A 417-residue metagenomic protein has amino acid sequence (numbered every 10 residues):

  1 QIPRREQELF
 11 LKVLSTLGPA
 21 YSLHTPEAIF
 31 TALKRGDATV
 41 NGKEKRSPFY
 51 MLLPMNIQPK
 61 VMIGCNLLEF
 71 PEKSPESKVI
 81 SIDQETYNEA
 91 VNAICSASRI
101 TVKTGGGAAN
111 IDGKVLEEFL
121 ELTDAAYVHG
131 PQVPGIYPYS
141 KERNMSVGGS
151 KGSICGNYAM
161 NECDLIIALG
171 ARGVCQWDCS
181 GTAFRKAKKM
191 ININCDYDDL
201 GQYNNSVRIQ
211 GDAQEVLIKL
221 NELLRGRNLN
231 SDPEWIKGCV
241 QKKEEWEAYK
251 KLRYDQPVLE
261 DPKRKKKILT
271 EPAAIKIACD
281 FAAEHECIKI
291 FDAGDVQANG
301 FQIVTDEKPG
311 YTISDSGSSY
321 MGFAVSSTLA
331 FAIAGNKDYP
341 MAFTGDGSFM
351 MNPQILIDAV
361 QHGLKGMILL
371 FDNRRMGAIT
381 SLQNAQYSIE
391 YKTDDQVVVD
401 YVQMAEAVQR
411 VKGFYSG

Functional and structural regions predicted by a protein language model:
Q1-R227, K365-I368: N-terminal alpha/beta PP-like core and its mobile active-site loop of ThDP/TPP-dependent enzymes
I2-P3, E76-E89, A108, G148-K151 (+5 more regions): A general structural motif
I2-R5, E162, L200-G201, I209-Q210 (+3 more regions): Thiamine diphosphate
E8, N88, G113-K114, I154 (+5 more regions): Residue-level marker for well-ordered alpha-helical positions
E27, L52-P54, C65-N66, K188-I290 (+2 more regions): Phosphate/pyrophosphate-binding active-site segments
S96, K103-K151, A248-K337: Thiamine diphosphate
